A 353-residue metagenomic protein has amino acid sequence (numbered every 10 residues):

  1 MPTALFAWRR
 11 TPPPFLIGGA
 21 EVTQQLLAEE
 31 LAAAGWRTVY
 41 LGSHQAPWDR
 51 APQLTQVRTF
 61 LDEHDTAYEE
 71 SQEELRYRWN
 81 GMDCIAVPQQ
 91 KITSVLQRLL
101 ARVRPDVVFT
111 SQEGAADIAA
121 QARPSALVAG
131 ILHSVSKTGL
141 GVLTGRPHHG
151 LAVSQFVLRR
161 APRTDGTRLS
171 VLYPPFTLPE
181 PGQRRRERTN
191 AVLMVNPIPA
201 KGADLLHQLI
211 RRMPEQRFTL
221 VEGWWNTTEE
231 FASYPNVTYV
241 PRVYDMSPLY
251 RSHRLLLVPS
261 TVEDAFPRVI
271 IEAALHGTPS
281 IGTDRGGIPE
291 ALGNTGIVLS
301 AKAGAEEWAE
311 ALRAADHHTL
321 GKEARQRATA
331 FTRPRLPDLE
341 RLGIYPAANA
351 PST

Functional and structural regions predicted by a protein language model:
R10-P14, A33-D83: N-terminal strand-loop element at the rim of the active site of nucleotide-sugar-dependent glycosyltransferases
P88-Q90, T110-A115, L132: Short His-centered aromatic/hydrophobic patch
K137, R146-G182: Donor nucleotide-sugar binding/catalytic pocket of nucleotide-sugar-dependent glycosyltransferases
L178-S233, Y239: Conserved catalytic-core segment of nucleotide-activated headgroup transferases in glycan assembly
R251-A265, T278: Acidic donor-binding loop of glycosyltransferase active sites
T261, T278, G282-P289, A301-A303: Short glycine-rich donor-binding/catalytic loop of glycosyltransferases that coordinates the nucleotide-sugar
P289-R313: Change "using UDP/GDP/dTDP sugars" to "using nucleotide sugars
A303, D316-Y345: A charged, aromatic-enriched C-terminal amphipathic alpha-helix characteristic of glycosyltransferases across folds
